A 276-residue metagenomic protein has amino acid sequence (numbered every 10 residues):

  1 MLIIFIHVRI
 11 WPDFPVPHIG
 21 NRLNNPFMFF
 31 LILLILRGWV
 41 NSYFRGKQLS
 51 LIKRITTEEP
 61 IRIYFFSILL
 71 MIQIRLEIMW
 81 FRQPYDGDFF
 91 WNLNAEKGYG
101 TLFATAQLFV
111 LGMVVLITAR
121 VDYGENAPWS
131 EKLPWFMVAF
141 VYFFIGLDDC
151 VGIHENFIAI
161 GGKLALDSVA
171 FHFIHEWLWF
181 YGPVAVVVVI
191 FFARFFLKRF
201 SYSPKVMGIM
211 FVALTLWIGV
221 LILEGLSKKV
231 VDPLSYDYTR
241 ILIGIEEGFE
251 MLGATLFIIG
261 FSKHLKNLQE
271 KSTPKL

Functional and structural regions predicted by a protein language model:
I3-F5: Extreme N-terminal basic, low-complexity initiation segments that serve as generic localization/processing leaders
H7-L276: Hydrophobic alpha-helical segments at protein termini of multi-pass membrane proteins
